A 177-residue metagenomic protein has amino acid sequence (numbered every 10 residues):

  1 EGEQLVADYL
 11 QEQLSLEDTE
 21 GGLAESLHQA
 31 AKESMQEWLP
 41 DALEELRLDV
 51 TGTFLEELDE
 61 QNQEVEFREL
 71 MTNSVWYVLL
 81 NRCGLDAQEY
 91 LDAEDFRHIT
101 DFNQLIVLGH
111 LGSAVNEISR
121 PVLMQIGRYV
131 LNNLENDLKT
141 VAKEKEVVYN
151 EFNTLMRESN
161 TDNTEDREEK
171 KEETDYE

Functional and structural regions predicted by a protein language model:
E1-E44: Contiguous, non-catalytic segments that form substrate-binding/exosite surfaces or channel walls
G21, E158-N160: Intrinsic disorder
H28-E56, E69-Y77: Active-site recognition of the HExxH zinc-binding catalytic motif
E57-E60, E66: Active-site helix-to-loop segments that bind/position phosphate- or nucleotide-bearing substrates and donors across
Q63-E64, Y77-F152: Long, well-structured alpha-helical subdomains associated with metal-dependent extracellular/ecto-lumenal hydrolases
T161-E168: Short, low-complexity, charge-dense intrinsically disordered segments
E172-E177: Short acidic DE-rich linear segments
